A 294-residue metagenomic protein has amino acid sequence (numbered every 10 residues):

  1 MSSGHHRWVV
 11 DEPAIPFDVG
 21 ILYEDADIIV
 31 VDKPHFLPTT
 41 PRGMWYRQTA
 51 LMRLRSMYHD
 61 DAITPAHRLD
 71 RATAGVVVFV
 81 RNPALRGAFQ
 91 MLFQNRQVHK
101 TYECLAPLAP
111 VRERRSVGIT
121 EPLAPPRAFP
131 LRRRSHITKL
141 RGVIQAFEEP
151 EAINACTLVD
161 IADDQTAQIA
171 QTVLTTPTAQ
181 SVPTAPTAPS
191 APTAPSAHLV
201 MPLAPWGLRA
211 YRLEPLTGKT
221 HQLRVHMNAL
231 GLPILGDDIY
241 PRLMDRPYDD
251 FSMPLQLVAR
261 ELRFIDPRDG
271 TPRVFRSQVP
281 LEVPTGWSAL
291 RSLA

Functional and structural regions predicted by a protein language model:
M1-A294: RNA pseudouridine synthases
